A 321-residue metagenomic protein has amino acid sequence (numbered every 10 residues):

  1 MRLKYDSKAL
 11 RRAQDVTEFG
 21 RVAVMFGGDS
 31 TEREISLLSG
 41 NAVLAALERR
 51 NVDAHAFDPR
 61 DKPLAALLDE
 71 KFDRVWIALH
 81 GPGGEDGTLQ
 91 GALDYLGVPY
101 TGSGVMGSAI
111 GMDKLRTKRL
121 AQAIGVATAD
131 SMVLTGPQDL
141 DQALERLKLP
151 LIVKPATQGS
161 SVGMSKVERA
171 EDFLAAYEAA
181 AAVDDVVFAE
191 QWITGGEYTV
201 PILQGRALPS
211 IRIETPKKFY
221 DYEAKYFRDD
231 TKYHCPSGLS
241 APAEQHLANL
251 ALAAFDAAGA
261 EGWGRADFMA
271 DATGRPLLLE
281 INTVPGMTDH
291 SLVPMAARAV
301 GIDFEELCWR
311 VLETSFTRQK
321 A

Functional and structural regions predicted by a protein language model:
M1-A13, T17-G20, A123-G125, A241-A321: ATP-dependent carboxylate activation and anion-phosphoryl transfer catalytic cores that bind Mg-ATP to form
M1-M112, R116, A123, V133-Q142 (+1 more regions): ATP-binding N-terminal substructure of ATP-dependent carboxylate-amine bond-forming enzymes
S36, A129-S131, L151-E178, E197: Glycine-rich phosphate-binding loop of ATP-grasp-fold ATP-dependent ligases
A54, P99-Y100, T128, L151 (+1 more regions): Hydrophobic beta-strand scaffold residues
H55-P59, V187-Q191, E261-T273: A short glycine-rich, hydrophobically flanked beta-strand micro-motif that places a catalytic Asp/Glu for divalent metal
A121, E145-V162, D185-Y198: ATP-grasp fold ATP-binding core
E168-N249, A272-L277: Phosphate-binding site of ATP-dependent enzymes
